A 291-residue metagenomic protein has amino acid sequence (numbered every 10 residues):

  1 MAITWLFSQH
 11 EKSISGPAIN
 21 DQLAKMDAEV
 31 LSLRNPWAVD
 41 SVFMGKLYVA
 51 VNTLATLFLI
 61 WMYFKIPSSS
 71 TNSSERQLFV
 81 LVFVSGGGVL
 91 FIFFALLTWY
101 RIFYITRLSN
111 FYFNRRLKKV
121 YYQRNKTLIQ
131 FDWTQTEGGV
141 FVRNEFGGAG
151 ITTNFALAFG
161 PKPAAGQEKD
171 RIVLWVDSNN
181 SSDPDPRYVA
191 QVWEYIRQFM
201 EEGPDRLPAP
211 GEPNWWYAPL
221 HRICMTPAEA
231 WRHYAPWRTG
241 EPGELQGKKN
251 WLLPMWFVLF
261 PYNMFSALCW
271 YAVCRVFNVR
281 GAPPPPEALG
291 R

Functional and structural regions predicted by a protein language model:
M1-M26: Short, non-transmembrane cytosolic segments of multipass membrane proteins
G16, L108-L117: Membrane-interface amphipathic/juxtamembrane segments adjacent to transmembrane helices
A24-S41, N154-F159: Short, hydrophobic/proline-enriched secondary-structure or compact coil segments at domain edges
R34-L108, R232, W237-R291: Alpha-helical transmembrane spans
Y100, Y104-R107, G139-P163: Juxtamembrane cytosolic face of transmembrane helices
K119-V120, K126-F146: Phosphoinositide-dependent membrane-docking surfaces
G148-L220: A membrane-cytosol interface segment of integral membrane proteins
I196, L207-G247: Juxtamembrane amphipathic/hinge helix adjacent to a transmembrane helix
